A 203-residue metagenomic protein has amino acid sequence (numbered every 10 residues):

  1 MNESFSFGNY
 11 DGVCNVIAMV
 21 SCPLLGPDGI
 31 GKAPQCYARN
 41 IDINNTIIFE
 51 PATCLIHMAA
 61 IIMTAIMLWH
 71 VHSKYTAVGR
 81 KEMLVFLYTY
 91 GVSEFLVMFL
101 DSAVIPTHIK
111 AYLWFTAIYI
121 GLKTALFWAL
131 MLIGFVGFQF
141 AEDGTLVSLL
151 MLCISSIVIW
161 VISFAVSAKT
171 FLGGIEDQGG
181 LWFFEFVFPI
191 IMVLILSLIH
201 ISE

Functional and structural regions predicted by a protein language model:
M1-N40: Extracellular/lumenal N-termini and interhelical loops of multi-pass eukaryotic membrane proteins
A33-A52, H108-L113, Q178-V187: Juxtamembrane membrane-interface segments at transmembrane-helix boundaries in membrane proteins
I47-Y75, Y88-G91: First transmembrane helix
T64-H72, F99-A111, G121-M151: Internal transmembrane alpha-helix with an interfacial aromatic "cap," most often the third helix
T76-Y90, T145-L150: Membrane-interfacial loop-to-transmembrane alpha-helix junctions, especially the N-terminal start
M83-A103, I157-V161: Hydrophobic alpha-helical transmembrane segments of multi-pass membrane proteins
F127-I195: Membrane-proximal helix-loop-helix units in multi-pass membrane proteins
I199-E203: Conserved small/polar residues in nucleotide/adenosyl-binding loops
